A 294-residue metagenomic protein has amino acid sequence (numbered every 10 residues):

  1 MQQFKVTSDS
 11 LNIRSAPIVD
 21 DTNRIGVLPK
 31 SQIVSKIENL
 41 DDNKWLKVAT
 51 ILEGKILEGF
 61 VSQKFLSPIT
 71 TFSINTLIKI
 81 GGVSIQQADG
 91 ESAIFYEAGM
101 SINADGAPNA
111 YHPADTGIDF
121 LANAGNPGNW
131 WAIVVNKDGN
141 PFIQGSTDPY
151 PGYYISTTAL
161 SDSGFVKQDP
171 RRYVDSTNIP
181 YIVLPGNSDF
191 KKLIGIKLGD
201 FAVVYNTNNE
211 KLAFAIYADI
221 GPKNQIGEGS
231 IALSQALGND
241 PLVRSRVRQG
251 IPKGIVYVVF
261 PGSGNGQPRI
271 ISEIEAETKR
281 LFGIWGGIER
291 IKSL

Functional and structural regions predicted by a protein language model:
M1-S15, G26-I33, I37-D42, F65-T71: SH3-family beta-barrel domains
T7, A16, P185-D189: A structural micro-motif recognizing beta-strand termini and the immediately following turn/loop segments
A16, A49-I51, V203-T207: A generic structural motif
N23-R24, K192: Short, conserved secondary-structure segments in the cores of folded domains
R24-K64, A213-A215, P222: SH3/SH3-like beta-barrel superfamily modules
T70-A213, G221, A236-R244, K253 (+1 more regions): Cell wall/extracellular polymer interaction/catalysis modules
K223-L233: Short, solvent-exposed secondary-structure boundary/capping segments
